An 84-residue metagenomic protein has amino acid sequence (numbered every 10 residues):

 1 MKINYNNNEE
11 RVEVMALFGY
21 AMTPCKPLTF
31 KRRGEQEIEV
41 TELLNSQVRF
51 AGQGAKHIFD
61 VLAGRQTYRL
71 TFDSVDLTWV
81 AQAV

Functional and structural regions predicted by a protein language model:
M1-V84: Cysteine-centric segments in proteins
